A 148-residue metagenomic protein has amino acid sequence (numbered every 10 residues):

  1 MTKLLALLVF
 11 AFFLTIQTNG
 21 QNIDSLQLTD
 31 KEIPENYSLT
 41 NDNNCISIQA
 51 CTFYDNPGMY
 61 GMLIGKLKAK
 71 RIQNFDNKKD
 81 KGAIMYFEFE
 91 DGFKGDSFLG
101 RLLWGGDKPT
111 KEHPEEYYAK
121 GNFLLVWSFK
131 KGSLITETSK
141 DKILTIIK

Functional and structural regions predicted by a protein language model:
L4, N43, T52-G65, K111-H113 (+2 more regions): Short, structured coil/loop segments at alpha-helix boundaries
L4-L14: Sec-dependent N-terminal signal peptides
A11-F13, E35-N36, Q49-A50, M85: Generic secretory/membrane-interface signal
L14-T15, L103: Hydrophobic alpha-helical membrane context
I16-G20: Sec/Tat signal peptide C-region and signal peptidase I cleavage site
Q21-I33, I72-E90, K94-K148: A short, solvent-exposed beta-edge/loop patch
N36-D80: Secretory pathway targeting signatures of secreted, lumenal, and periplasmic proteins
